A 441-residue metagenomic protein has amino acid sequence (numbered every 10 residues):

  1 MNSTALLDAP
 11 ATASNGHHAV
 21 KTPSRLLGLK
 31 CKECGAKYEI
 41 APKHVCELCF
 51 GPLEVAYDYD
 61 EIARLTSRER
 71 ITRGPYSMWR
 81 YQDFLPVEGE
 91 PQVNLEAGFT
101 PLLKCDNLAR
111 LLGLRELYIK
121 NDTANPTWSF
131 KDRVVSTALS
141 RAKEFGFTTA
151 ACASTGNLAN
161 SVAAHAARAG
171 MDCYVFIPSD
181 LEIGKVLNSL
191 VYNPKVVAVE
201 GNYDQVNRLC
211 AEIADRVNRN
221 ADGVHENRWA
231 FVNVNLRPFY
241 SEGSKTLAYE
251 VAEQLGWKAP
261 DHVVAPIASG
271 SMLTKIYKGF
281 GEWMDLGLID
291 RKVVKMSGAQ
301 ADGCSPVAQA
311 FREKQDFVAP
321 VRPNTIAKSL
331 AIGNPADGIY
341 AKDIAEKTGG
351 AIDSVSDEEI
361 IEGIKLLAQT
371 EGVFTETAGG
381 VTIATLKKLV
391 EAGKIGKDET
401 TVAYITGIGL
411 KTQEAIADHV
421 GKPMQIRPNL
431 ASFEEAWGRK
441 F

Functional and structural regions predicted by a protein language model:
N2-F441: PLP-dependent amino-acid enzyme catalytic core
